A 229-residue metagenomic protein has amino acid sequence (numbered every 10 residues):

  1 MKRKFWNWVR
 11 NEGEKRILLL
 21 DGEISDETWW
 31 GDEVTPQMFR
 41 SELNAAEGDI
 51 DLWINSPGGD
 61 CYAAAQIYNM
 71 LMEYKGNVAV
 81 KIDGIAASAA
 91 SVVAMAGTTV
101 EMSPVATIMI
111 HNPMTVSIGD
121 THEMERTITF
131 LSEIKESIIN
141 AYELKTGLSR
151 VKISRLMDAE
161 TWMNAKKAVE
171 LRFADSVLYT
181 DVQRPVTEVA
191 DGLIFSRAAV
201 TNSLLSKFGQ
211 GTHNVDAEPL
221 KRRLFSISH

Functional and structural regions predicted by a protein language model:
M1-K81, I85-A89, A96-H229: N-terminal organellar transit peptides
